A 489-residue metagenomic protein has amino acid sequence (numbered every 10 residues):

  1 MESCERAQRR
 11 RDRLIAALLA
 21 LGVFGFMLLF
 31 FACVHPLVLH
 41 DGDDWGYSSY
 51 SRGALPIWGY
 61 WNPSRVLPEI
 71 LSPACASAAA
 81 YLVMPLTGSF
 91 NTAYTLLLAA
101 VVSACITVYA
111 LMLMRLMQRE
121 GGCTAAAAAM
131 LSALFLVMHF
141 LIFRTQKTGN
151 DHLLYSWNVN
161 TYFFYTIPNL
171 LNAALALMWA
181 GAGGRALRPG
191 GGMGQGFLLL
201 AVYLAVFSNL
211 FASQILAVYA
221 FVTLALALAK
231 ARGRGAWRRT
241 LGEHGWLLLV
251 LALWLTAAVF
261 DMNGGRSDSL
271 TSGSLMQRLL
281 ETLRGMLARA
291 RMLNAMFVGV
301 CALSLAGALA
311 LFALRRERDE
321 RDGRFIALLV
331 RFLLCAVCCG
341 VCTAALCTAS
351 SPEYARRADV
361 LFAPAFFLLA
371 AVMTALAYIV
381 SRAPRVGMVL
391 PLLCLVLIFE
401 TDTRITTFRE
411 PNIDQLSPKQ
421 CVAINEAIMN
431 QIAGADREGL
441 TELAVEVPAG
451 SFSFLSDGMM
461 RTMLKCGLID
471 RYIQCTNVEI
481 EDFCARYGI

Functional and structural regions predicted by a protein language model:
M1-D12, R119-C123, R185-M193, F197 (+2 more regions): Membrane-interfacial, low-structure loops and terminal tails that flank and connect transmembrane helices in multi-pass
E2-P68, M84-L131, W237, P384-I489: Intrinsically disordered, polar/acidic, low-complexity terminal segments
D12-F30, M130-V137, F197-V202, G245-W254 (+1 more regions): Alpha-helical transmembrane segments
F30-L96, A100, L210-D359: Transmembrane catalytic cores of multi-pass membrane glycosyltransferases and polysaccharide-assembly enzymes
C105-L113, M117, L171-G183, A217-L226 (+2 more regions): Transmembrane alpha-helical segments
A127-G181, C342-A375: Membrane-interface micro-motifs in multi-pass membrane enzymes
G191-G194, L247-L251, D319-L333, Y378-R404: Signature aromatic-anchored transmembrane alpha helix within multi-pass, membrane-resident enzymes that catalyze glycan
M193-Y219: Membrane-interface alpha helices of multi-pass inner-membrane proteins
